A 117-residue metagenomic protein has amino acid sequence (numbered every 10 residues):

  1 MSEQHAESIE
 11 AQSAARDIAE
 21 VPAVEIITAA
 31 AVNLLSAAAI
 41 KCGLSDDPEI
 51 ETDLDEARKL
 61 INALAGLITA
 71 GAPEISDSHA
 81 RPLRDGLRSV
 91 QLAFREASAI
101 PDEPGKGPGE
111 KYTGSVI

Functional and structural regions predicted by a protein language model:
M1-I117: A charge-rich, low-complexity, intrinsically flexible signal that marks solvent-exposed coils, linkers, repeats
